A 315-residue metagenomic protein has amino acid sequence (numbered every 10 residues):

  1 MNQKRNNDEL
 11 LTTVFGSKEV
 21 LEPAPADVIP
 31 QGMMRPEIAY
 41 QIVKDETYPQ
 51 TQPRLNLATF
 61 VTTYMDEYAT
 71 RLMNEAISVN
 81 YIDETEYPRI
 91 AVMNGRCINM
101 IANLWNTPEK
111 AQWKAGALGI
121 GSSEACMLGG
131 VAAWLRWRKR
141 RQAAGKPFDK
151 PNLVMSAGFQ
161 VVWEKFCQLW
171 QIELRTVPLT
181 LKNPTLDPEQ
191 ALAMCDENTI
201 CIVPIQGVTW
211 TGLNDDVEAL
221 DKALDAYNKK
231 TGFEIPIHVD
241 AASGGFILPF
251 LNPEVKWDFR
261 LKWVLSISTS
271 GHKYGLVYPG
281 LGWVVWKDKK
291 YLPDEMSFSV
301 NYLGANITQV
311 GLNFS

Functional and structural regions predicted by a protein language model:
M1-K114: N-terminal entrance/gating region of PLP-dependent enzymes' catalytic architecture
A91-N94, I98-N99, W113-A144, W163-E164: Conserved beta-loop-alpha segment that forms the PLP phosphate-binding cup at the N-terminus of a helix
P108-E109, W137-K146, A223-F233: Alpha-helix termini
I120-S123, A143-K222, P253-K256: PLP-dependent aminotransferase-class I/II
F159, V208, A241-G245, K273: Active-site-proximal loop/turn and secondary-structure-junction residues that shape catalytic pockets, frequently
N214-N252: Catalytic PLP-binding core of fold-type I/II PLP enzymes
F250-P253, F259-S315: Active-site C-terminal subdomain of aminotransferase-like
